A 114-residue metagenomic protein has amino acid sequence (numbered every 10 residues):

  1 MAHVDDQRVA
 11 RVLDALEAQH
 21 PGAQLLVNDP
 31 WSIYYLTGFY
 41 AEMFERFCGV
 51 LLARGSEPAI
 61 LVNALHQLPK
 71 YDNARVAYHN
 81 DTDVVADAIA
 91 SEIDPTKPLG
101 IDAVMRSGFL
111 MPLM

Functional and structural regions predicted by a protein language model:
M1-M114: A composition/biophysics-driven feature that prefers long, compositionally simple stretches
